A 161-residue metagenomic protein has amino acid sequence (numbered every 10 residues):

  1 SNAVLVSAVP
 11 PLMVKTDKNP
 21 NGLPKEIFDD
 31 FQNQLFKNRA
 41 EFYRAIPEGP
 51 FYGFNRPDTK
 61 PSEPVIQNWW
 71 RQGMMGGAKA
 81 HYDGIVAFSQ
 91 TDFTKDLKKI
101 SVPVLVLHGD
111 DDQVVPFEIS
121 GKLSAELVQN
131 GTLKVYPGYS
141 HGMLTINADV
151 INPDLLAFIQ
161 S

Functional and structural regions predicted by a protein language model:
S1-M13: A conserved short beta-strand
V4, L105-L107, K134: Conserved hydrophobic packing residues within short motifs/helices of P-loop NTPase cores of ABC-family ATPases
P11-L23, N33-K99: Conserved alpha/beta-hydrolase catalytic His-Asp/Glu region
G76, V115, I146: Residue-level signal for the nucleotide or nucleotide-sugar donor/cofactor binding architecture
V86, F93, V102, F117-A125: Short alpha-helix in the alpha/beta-hydrolase fold that links the catalytic acid
I100, V106-H108, D112: Short beta-strand/loop motif that positions the catalytic acidic residue of the alpha/beta-hydrolase fold
D110-V115, G142: Acidic catalytic loop of the alpha/beta-hydrolase fold
V128-S161: Catalytic active-site module of serine/aspartate enzymes centered on a nucleophile-bearing elbow/loop
